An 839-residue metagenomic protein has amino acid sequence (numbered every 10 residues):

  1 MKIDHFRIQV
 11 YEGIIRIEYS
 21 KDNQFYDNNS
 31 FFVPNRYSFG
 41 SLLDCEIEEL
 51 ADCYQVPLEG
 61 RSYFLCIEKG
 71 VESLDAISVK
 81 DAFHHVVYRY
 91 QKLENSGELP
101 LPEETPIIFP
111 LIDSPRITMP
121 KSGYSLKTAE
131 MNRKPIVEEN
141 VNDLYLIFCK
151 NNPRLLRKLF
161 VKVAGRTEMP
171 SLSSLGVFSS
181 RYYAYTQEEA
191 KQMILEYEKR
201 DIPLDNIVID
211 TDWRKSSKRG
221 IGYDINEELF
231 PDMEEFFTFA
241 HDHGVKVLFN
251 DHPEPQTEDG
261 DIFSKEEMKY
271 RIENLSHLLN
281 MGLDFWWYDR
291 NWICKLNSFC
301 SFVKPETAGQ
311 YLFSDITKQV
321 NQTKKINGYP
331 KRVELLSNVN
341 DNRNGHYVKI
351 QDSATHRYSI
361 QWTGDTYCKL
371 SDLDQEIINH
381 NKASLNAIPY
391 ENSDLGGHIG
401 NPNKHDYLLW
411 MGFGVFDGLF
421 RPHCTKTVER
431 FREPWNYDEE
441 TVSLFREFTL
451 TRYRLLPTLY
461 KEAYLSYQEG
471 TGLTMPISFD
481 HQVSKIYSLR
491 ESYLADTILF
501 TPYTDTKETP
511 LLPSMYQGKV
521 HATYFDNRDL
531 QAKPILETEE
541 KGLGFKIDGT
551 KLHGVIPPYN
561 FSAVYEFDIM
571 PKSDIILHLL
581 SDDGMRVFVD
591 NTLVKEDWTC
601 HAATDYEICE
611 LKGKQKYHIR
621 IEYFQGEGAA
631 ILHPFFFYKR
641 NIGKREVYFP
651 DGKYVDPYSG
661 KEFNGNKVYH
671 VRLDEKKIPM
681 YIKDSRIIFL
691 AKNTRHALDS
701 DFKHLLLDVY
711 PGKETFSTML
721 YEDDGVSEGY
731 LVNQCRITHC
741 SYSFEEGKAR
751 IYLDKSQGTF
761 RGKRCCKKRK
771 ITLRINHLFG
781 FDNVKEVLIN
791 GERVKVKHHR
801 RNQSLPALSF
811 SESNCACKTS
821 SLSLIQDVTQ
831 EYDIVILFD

Functional and structural regions predicted by a protein language model:
H5-I8, I15-Y19, Y54-V56, L499-P502 (+1 more regions): Short, well-ordered beta-strand segments enriched in hydrophobic/aromatic residues
Y11-I15, C53, E59-L511, Y516 (+1 more regions): Catalytic-domain carbohydrate-binding cleft regions of carbohydrate-active enzymes
E12-A51, G542-G544, H553: A low-complexity, Ser/Thr/Gly/Pro-enriched, surface-exposed linker/loop concept that marks segments flanking
F25, L58, I67-E94, G626-I642 (+3 more regions): Glycine/proline-rich low-complexity spacer/linker segments in large multi-domain proteins
V33-P34, S38-S41, L74, V647-Y658 (+1 more regions): Solvent-exposed beta-hairpin/edge-strand motifs
P510-I642: Acidic/polar, compositionally biased interaction segments
D590, V594-K616, R620, K797-F838: Beta-strand-rich ligand-recognition modules
D684-E792, R801-N802, E812-Y832, F838-D839: Accessory, solvent-exposed terminal regions and/or long lumenal/extracellular loops of proteins
